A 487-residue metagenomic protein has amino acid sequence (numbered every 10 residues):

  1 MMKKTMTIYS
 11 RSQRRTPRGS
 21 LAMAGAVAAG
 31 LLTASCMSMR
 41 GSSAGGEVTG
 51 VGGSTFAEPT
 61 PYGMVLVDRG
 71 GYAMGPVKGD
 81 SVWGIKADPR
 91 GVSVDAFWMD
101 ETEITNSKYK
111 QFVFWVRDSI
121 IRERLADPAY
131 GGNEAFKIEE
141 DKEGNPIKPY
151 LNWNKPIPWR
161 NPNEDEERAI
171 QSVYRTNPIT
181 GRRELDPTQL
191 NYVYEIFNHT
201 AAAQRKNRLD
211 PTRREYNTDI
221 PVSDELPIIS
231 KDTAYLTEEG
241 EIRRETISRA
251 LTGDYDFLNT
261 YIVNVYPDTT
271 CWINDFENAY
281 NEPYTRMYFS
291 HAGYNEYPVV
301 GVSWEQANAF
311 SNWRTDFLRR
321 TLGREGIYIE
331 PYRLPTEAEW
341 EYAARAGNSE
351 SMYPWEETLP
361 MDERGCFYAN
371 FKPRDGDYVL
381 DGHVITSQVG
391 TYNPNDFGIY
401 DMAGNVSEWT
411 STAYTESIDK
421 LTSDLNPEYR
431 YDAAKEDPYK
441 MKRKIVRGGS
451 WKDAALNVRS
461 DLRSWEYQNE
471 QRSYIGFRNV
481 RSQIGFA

Functional and structural regions predicted by a protein language model:
M1-P17: N-terminal secretory signal peptides that target proteins for export/translocation
R18-A28: Sec-dependent N-terminal signal peptides
A34-S35: C-terminal motif of bacterial Sec signal peptides marking the signal peptidase cleavage site
R40-G45, L66-V67, G71-A73, K78 (+12 more regions): Functional-site microenvironments in short loops/helix caps that host divalent-cation chemistry
A44-G70: Post-signal peptide N-terminal segment of mature Sec-exported envelope proteins
F97, I104, V113-R124, W313-T321 (+1 more regions): Short capping motifs at secondary-structure boundaries
I121-R160: Acidic helix-start/capping segments at beta-turn-to-alpha-helix junctions
S473-A487: Short, structured beta-strand segments at or near domain termini in extracellular proteins/domains
